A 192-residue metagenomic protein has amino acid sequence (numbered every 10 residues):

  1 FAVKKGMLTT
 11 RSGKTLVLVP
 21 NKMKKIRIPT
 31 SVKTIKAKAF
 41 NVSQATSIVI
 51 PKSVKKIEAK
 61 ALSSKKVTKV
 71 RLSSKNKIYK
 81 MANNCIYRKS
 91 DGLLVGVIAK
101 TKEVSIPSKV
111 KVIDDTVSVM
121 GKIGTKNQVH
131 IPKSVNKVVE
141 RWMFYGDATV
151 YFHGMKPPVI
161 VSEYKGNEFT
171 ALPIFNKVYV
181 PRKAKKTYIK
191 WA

Functional and structural regions predicted by a protein language model:
F1-M7, L18-T34, V42-K56, S64-N84 (+5 more regions): Structural signature of tandem-repeat unit edges
T10-G13, R88-D91: Short acidic-glycine loop/turn motifs at beta-strand connectors
W142-F144, Y164-T170: A structural signal for leucine-rich repeat
I189-A192: Active-site regions of enzymes building and remodeling cell-envelope glycoconjugates
